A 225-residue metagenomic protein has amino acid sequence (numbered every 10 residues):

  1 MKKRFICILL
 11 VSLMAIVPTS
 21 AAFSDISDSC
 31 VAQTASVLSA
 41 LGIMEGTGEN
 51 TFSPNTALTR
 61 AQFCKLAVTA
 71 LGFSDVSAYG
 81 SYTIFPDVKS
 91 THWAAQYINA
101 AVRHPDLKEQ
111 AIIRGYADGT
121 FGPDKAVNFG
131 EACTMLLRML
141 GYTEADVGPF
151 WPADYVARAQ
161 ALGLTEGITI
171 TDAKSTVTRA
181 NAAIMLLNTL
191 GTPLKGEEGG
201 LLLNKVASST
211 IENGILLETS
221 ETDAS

Functional and structural regions predicted by a protein language model:
K2-A32, L41, E45-C64, V68-Q96 (+3 more regions): Feature responds to low-complexity, polar/acidic, surface-exposed segments characteristic of secreted/exported proteins
V37-L38, A101, A159: PEST-like intrinsically disordered low-complexity regions enriched in serine, proline, threonine and acidic/polar
